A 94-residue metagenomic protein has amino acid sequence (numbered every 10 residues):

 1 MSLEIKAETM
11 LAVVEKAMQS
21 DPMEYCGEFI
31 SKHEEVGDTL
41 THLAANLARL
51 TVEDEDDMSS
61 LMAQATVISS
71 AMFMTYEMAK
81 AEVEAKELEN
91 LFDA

Functional and structural regions predicted by a protein language model:
S2-A94: Solvent-exposed interaction surfaces and binding hotspots enriched for charged
